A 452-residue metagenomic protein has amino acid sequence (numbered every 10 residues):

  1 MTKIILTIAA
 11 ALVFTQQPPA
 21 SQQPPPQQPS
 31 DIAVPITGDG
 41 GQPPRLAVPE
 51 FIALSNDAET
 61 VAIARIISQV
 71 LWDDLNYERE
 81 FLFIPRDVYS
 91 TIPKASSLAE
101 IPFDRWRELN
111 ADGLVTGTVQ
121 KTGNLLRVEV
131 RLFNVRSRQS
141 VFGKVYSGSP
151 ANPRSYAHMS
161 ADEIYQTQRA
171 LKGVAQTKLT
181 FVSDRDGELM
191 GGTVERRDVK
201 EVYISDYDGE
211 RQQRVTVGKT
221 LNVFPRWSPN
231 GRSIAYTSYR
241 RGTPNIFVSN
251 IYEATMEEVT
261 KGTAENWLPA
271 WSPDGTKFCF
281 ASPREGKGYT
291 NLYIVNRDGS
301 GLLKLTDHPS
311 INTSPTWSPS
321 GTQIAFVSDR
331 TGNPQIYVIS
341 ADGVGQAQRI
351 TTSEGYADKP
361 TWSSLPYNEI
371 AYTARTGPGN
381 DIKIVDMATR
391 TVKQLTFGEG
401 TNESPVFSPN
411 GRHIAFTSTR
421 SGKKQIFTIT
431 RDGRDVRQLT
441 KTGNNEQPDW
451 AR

Functional and structural regions predicted by a protein language model:
P26-P102, V115-K121: Short beta-strand->alpha-helix linker/helix-N-cap micro-motif that forms a surface specificity/interaction loop
S96-E163: Amphipathic beta-strand/beta-sheet edge segments enriched in Tyr/Trp
L125-R127, E188-Y203, T243-F247, K287-Y293 (+3 more regions): Structural motif
G173-A175, P229-N230, P273-D274, P319-S320 (+3 more regions): Residue-level detector of Asp-centered blade-edge/turn motifs that repeat once per structural unit in beta-propeller
L179, I234-A235, G275-C279, G321-A325 (+2 more regions): Hydrophobic beta-strand positions that form the internal "hydrophobic ladder" of WD40/Gbeta-like beta-propeller blades
D206-V223, S249-W267, V295-I311, I339-D358 (+2 more regions): Multi-bladed beta-propeller domains
R226, A270, T316, T361-S363 (+2 more regions): Conserved beta-strand position repeated across blades of beta-propeller domains
